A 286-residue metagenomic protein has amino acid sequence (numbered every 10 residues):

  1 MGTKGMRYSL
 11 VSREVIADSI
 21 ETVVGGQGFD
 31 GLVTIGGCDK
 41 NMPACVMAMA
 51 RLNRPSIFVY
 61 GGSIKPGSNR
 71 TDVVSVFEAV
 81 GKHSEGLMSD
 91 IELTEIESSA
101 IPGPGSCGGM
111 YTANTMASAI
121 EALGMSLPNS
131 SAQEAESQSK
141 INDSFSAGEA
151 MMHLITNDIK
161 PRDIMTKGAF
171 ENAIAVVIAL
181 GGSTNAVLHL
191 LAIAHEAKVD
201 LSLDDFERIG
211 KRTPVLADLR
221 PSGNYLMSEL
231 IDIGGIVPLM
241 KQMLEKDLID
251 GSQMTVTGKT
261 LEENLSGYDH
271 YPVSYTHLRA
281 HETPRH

Functional and structural regions predicted by a protein language model:
M1-T34, M152-D163: Glycine-rich oxoanion-binding loops at beta->alpha junctions
K4-S9, M42, A48-N53, G62-R279: Catalytic or ion-coupling anion/metal-binding cores of large enzyme and transporter domains
E14-S19, F58-V59, A119: A broad, low-amplitude sensor of folded, mature protein cores
I16-I20, K40-M42, I64: Short acidic loop-to-helix transition motifs that present clustered carboxylates
E21, E121, E282: Acidic-residue sensor for enzyme active/binding pockets
V24-C45, I57-V59: A short, small-residue-rich loop immediately preceding and capping a beta-strand
H277, P284-H286: Single conserved hydrophobic/aromatic residue that forms the stacking wall/gate of nucleotide- or nucleobase-binding
